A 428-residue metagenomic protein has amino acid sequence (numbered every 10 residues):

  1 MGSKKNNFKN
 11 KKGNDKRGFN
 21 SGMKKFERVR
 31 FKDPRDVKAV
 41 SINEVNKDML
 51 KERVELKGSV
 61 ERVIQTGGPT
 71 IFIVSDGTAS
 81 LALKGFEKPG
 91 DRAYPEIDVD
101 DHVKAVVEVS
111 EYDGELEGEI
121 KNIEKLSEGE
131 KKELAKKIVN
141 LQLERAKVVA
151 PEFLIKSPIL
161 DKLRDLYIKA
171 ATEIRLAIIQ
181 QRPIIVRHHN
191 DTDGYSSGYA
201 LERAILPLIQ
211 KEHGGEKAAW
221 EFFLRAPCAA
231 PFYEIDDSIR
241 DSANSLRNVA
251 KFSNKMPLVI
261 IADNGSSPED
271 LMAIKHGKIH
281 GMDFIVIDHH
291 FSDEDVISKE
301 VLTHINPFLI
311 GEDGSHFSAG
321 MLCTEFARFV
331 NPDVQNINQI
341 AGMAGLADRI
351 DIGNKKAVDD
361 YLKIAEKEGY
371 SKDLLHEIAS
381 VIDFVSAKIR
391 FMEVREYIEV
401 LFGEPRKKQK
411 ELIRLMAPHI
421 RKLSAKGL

Functional and structural regions predicted by a protein language model:
M1-G2, L412: Primarily low-complexity, compositionally biased regions used by nucleic-acid-associated proteins for macromolecular
G2-L154: OB-fold and OB-like single-stranded nucleic-acid-recognition modules and their adjacent interaction interfaces
K9-G13, G18, A79, G194-S196 (+3 more regions): Low-complexity, compositionally biased segments
D33, S41, N46, K88 (+11 more regions): Serine/threonine-rich low-complexity intrinsically disordered regions
K38-E44, S127-E130, K211, A230-D236 (+3 more regions): General structural signal for secondary-structure boundaries
K38-L50, V107-D113, K137-A150, L176-H189 (+5 more regions): Charged, low-complexity, helix/coiled-coil-prone segments
E124-E377: Replace "Mg2+/Mn2+-dependent" with "divalent metal-dependent
Q180, I350-L428: Hard-cation-handling environments
